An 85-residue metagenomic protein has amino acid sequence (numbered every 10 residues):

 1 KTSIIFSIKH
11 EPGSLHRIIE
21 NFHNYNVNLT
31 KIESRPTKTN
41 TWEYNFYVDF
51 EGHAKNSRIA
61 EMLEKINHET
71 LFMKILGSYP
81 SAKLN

Functional and structural regions predicted by a protein language model:
K1-N85: A conserved regulatory-domain signal marking ACT and ACT-like small-molecule sensing domains and adjacent regulatory
